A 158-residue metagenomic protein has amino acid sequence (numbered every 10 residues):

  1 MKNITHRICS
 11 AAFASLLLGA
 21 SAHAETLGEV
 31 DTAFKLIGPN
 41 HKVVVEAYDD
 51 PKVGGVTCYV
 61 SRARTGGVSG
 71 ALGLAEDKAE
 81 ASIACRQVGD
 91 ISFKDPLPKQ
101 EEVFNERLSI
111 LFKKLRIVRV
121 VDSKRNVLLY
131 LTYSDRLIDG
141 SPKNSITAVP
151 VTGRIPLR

Functional and structural regions predicted by a protein language model:
M1-I4: N-terminal secretory signal peptides that target proteins for export/translocation
S10-G19: Bacterial N-terminal signal peptides
A20-A24: Sec/Tat signal peptide C-region and signal peptidase I cleavage site
L27-Y48: Extracellular/luminal recognition modules and glycoprotein regions
H41-G67: Short, surface-exposed binding/anchoring microloops in extracellular/periplasmic proteins
T57-V121: Mature extracytoplasmic domains of secretory-pathway proteins
R125-R158: C-terminal partner/receptor-binding element of secreted or periplasmic proteins
